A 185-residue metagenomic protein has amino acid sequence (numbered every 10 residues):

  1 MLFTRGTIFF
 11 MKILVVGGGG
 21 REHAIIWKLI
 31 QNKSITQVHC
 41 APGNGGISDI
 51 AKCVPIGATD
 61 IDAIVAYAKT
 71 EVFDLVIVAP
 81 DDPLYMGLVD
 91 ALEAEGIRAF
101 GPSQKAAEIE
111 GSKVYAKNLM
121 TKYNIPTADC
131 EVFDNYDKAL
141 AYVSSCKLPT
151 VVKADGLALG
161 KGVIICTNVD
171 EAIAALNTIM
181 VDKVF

Functional and structural regions predicted by a protein language model:
I8-Q104: ATP-binding N-terminal substructure of ATP-dependent carboxylate-amine bond-forming enzymes
G17, F133, V163-N168: Short beta-strand-to-turn element immediately C-terminal to the catalytic PLP-Schiff-base lysine in fold type I
G57-D60, S112, N135-Y136, N168: Acidic/polar helix N-cap motif
G87-E95, V114, I165, D170: Glycine-rich loop at the start of a catalytic domain that most often binds anionic cofactors/ligands
P102-G162: A conserved helix-loop-beta module that forms one wall/lid of the active-site cleft in ATP-utilizing catalytic domains
P126-D129, P149-V152, T167-F185: Conserved ATP-binding module of the ATP-grasp superfamily
